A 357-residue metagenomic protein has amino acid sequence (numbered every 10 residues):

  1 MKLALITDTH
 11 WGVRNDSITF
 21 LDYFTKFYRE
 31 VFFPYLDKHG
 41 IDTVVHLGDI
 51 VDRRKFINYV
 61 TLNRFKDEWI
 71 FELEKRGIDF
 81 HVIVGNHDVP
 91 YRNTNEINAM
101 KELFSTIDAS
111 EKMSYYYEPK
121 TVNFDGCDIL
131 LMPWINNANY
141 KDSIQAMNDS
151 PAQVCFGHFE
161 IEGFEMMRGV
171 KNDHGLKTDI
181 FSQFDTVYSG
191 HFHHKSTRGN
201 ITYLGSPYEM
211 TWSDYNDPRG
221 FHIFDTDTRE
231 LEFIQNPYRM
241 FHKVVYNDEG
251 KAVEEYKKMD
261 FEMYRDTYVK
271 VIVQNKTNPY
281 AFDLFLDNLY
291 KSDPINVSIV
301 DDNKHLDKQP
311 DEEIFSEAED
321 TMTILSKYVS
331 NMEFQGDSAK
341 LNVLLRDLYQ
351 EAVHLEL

Functional and structural regions predicted by a protein language model:
M1-A4: Extreme N-terminal starter segment of soluble prokaryotic enzymes
D8, Y28, V44, D49 (+8 more regions): Divalent metal-coordination and catalytic microenvironments
T9, V13-K120, I180-F184: Core catalytic region of metal-dependent phosphoesterases/phosphodiesterases, especially metallo-beta-lactamase-like
H10-R14, D52-K55, V82-T94, V122 (+4 more regions): Active-site environment of divalent metal-dependent phosphoester hydrolases
L73-R76, A146-D149, T178-Q183, E262-Y264 (+1 more regions): Short, conserved loop/helix-junction motifs that constitute active-site signature segments in enzyme catalytic cores
D88-D179: Conserved catalytic scaffold of divalent metal-dependent phosphoesterases
M167-F233: Conserved beta-sheet core of the metallophosphoesterase superfamily
T226-L357: Accessory, non-catalytic peripheral segments of nucleic-acid enzymes
